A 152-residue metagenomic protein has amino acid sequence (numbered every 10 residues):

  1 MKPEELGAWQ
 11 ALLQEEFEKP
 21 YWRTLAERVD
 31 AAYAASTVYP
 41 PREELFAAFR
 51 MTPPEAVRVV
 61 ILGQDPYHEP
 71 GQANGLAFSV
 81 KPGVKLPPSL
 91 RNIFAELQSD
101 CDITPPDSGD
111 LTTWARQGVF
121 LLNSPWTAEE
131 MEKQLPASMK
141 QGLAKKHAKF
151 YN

Functional and structural regions predicted by a protein language model:
M1-L13: Generic N-terminal amphipathic, Lys/Arg-enriched alpha-helix
L6, E15-N152: A polyanion-binding, active-site-adjacent surface
